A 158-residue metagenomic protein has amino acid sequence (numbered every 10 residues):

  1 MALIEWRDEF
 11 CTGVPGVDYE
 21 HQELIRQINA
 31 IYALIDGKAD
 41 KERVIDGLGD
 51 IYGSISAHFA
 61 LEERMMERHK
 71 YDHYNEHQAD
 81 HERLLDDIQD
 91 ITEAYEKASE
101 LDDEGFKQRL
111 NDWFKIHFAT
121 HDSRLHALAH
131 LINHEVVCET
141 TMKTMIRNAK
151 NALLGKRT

Functional and structural regions predicted by a protein language model:
M1-T158: Small-residue-biased structural context
